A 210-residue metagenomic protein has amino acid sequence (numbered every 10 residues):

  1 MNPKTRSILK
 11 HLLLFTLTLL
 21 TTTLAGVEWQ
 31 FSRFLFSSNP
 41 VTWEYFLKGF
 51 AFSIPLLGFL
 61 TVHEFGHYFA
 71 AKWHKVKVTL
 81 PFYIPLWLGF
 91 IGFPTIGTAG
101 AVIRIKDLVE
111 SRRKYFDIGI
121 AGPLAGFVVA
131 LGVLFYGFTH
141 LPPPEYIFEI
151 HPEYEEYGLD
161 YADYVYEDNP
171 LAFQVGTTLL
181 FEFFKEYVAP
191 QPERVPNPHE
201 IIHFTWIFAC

Functional and structural regions predicted by a protein language model:
M1-C210: Hydrophobic transmembrane alpha-helices and their immediate loop junctions in multi-pass integral membrane proteins
